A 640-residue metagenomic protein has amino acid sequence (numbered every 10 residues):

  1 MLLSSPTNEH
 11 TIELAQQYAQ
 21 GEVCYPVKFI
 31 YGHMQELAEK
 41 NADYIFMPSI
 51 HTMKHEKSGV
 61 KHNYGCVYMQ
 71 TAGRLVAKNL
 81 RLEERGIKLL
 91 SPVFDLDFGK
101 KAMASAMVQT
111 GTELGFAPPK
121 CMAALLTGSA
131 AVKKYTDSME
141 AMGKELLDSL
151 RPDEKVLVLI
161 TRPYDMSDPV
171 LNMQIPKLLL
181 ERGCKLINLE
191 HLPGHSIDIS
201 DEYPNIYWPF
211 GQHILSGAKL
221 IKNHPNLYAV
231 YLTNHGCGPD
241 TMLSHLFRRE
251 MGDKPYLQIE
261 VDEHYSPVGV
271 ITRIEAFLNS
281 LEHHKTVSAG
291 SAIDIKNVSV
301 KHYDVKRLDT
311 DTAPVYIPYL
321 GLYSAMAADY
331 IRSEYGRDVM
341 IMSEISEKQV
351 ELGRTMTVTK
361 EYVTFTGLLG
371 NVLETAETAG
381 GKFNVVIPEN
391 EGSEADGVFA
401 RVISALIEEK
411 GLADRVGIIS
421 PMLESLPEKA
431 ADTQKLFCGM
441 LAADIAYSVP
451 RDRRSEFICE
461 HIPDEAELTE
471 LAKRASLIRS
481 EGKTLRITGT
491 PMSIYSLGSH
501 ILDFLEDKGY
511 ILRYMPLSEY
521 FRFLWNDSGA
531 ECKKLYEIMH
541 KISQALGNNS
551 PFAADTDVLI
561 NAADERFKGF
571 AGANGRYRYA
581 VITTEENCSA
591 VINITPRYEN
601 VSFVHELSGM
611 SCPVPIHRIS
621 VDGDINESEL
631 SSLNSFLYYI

Functional and structural regions predicted by a protein language model:
M1-I640: An N-terminal assembly and electron-transfer interface module characteristic of large anaerobic redox and radical
